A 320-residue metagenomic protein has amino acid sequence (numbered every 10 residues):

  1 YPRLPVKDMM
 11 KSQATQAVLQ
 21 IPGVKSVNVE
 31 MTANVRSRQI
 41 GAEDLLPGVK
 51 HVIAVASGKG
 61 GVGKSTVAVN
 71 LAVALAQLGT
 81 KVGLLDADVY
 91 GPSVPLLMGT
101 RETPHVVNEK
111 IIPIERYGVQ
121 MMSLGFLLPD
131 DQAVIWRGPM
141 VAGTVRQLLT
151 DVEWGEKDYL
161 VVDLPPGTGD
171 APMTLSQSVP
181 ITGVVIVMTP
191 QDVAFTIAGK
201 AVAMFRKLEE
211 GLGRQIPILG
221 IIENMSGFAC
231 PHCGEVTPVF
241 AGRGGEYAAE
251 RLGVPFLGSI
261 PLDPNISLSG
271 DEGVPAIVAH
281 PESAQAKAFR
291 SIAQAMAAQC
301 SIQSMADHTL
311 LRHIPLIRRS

Functional and structural regions predicted by a protein language model:
Y1-Q16: A short interface-forming secondary-structure element
S12, D44, D158-Y159, P165-D271: Conserved catalytic-core segment of NTP-binding enzymes
Q13-E30, V49: Short acidic amphipathic segments
H51-D88, F205: Walker A/P-loop phosphate-binding motif and the immediately C-terminal alpha-helix
L75-W136, A142-L149: Phosphate-binding loop that captures ATP/GTP phosphates
L128-L175, A194: Phosphate-binding/switch loop-helix module in NTP-utilizing enzymes
V162, A295, M305-S320: A short, charged, Gly/Pro-tolerant segment at domain boundaries
E272-Q285: C-terminal boundary of histidine-terminating zinc-finger modules
